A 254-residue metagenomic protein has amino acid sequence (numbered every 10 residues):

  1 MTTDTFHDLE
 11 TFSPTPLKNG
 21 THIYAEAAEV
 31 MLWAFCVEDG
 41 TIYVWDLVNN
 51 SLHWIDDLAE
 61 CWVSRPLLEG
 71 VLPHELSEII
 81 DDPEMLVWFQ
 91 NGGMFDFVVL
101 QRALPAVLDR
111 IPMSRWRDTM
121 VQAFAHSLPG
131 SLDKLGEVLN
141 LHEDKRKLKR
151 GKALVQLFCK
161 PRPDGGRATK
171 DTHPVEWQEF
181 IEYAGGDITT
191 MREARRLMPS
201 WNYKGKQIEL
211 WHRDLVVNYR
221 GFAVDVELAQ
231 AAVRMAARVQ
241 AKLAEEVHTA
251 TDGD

Functional and structural regions predicted by a protein language model:
M1-E10, T15-L17, A27, L32-A34 (+1 more regions): Conserved "right-hand" nucleotidyltransferase catalytic core of DNA-directed polymerases
P16-T21, V44-D46: Short, glycine/acidic-enriched capping/hinge loops at junctions between secondary-structure elements
Y24: Non-catalytic, usually N-terminal nucleic-acid engagement modules in DNA/RNA processing proteins
D39-S200, K206-W211: Active-site-proximal helix-loop-helix substrate-binding element of RNase H-like nuclease domains
